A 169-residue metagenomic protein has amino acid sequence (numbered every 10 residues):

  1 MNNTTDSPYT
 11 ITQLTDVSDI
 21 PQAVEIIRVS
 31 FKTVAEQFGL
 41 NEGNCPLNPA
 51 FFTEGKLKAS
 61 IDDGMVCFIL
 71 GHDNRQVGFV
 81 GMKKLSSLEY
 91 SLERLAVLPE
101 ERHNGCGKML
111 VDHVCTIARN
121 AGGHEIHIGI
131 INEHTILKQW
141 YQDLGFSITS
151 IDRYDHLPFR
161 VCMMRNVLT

Functional and structural regions predicted by a protein language model:
M1-P21, T169: Conserved N-terminal entry element of GNAT/NAT acetyltransferase domains
F31-K56: Conserved GNAT-fold acetyl-CoA-binding loop/helix
F52-F68: A short helix-loop-beta-strand connector motif used in the catalytic cores of GNAT acetyltransferases and, in some
I69, R75-K83, S91, A96: Conserved beta-strand in the GNAT
L88-P99, G129: Conserved acetyl-CoA binding element of GNAT-fold acetyltransferases
V97, H103-T116, D143: Conserved acetyl-CoA-binding loop-helix of GNAT-fold acetyltransferases
A118-I130: Conserved GNAT acetyl-CoA-binding A-motif
I128-K138, Y154-R160: Conserved beta-strand-loop-alpha-helix junction that forms the acyl-donor binding cleft
